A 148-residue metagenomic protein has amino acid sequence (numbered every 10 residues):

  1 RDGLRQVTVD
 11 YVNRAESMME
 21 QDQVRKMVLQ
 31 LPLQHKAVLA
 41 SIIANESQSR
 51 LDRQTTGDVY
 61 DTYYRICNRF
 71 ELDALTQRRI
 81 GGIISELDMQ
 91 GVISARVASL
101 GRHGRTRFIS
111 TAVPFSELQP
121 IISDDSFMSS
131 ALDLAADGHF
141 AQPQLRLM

Functional and structural regions predicted by a protein language model:
R1-Q34, Q48-D52, F70-R78, S99: C-terminal helical "lid" subdomain and adjoining coupling/linker elements of P-loop NTPases
D10, R14, A40, D61 (+1 more regions): Solvent-exposed alpha-helical segments within well-ordered globular domains of core cellular machineries
S17, I43, Y64: Residue-level marker of positions within ordered structural domains that often coincide with functionally constrained
Q34-S41: Short alpha-helical "packing" element that flanks the helix-turn-helix/winged-helix DNA-binding module
E46-M148: Terminal-proximal interaction/regulatory segments of ATP-powered molecular machines
